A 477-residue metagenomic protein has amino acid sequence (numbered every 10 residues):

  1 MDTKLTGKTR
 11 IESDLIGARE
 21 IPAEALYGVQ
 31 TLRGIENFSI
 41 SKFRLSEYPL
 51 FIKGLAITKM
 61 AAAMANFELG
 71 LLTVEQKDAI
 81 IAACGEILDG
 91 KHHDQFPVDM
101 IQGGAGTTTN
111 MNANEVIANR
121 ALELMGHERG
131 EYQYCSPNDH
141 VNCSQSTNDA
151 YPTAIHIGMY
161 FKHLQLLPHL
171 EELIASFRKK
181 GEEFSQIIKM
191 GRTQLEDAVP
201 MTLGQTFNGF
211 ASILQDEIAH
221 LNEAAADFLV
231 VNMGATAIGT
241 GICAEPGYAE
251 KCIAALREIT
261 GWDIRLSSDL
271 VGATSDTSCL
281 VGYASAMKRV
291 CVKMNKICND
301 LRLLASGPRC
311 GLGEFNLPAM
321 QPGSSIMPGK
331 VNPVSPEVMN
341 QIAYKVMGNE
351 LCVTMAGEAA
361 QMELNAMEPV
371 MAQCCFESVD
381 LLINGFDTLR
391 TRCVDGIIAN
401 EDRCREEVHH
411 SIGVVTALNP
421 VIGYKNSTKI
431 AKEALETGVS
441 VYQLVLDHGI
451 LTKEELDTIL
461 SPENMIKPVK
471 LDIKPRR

Functional and structural regions predicted by a protein language model:
M1-R477: Conserved, well-structured ligand/cofactor-binding cores
